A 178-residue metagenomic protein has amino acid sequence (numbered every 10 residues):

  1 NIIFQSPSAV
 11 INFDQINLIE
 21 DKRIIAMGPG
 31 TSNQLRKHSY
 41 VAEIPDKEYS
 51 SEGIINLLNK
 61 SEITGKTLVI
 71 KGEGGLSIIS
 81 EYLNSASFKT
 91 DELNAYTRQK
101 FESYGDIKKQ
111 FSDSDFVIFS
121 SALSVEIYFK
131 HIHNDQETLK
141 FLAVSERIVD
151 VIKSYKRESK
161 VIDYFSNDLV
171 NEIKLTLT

Functional and structural regions predicted by a protein language model:
N1-T178: Conserved beta-alpha
